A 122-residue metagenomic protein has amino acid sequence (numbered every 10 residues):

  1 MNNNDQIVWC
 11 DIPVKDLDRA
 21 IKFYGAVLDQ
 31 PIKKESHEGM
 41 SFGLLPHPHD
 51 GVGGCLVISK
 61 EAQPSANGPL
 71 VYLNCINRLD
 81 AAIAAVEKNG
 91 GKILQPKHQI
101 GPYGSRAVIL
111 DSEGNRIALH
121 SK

Functional and structural regions predicted by a protein language model:
N2, D11-V52: Core segments of cupin and vicinal oxygen chelate
Q6-K15, E61-E87, S105-L110: Vicinal oxygen chelate
A20-Y24, V86, G114: Conserved active-site tyrosine of GNAT-family acetyltransferases
H37-S41, I100-S105: Short acidic/glycine-enriched loop/turn segments that link adjacent beta-strands
L45-H49, I109-S112, K122: Active-site beta-strand termini and strand-to-loop segments that position acidic
D50-G54, N115-I117: Short, charged/polar, Gly/Pro-enriched secondary-structure boundary elements
